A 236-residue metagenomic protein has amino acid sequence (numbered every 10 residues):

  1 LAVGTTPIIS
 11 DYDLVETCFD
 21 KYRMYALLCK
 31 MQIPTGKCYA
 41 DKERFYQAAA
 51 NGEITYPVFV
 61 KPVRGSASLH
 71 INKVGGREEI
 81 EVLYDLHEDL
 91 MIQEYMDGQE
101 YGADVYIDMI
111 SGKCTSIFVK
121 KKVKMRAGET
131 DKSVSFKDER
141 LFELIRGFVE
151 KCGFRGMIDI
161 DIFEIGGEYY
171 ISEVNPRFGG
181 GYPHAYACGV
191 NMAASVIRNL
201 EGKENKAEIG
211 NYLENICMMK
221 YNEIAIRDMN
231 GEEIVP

Functional and structural regions predicted by a protein language model:
L1-I8: ATP-binding N-terminal substructure of ATP-dependent carboxylate-amine bond-forming enzymes
G4, Q32-P34, G153: Glycine-centered loop/turn motif at secondary-structure junctions
S10-D11, I117: Generic beta-sheet signal
V15-D97, M109-S111, E139-F142: Active-site nucleotide/adenylate-binding loops and adjacent lid/helix of ATP-dependent enzymes
E53-T55, I165-Y170: A short, glycine/Asx- and small/polar-enriched loop/turn that sits immediately N-terminal to a beta-strand
V58, T115, Y170-E173: Protein kinase-like catalytic core scaffold
Y84-H87, Q93-M157, E164, N175-G202 (+3 more regions): ATP-dependent carboxylate/phosphate-activation module, predominantly the ATP-grasp catalytic core and closely related
I226-P236: ATP-dependent carboxylate/acyl-activation modules
